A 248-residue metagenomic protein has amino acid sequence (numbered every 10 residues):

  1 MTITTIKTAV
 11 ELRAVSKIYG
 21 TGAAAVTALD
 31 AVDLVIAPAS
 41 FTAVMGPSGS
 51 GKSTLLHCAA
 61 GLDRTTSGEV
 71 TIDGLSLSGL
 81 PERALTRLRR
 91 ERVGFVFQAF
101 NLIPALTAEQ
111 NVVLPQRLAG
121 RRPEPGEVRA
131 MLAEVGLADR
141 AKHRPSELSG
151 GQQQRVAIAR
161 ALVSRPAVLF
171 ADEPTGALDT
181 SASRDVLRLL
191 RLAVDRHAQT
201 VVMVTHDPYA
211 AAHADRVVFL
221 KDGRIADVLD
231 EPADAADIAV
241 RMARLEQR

Functional and structural regions predicted by a protein language model:
T21-V26, L77-G94, A235-A239: ABC ATPase NBD coupling module
M45-P47: The feature captures the beta-strand-to-loop junction immediately N-terminal to the Walker
G68-S76: Conserved ABC transporter NBD signature motif
L106-L114: Short coil-to-helix segment of the ABC ATPase nucleotide-binding domain corresponding to the Q-loop/switch region
R144-Q154: Conserved ABC ATPase signature
R165: Conserved catalytic motifs of ABC-family nucleotide-binding domains
L169-D172: Catalytic Walker B motif of ABC-type/P-loop ATPase nucleotide-binding domains
